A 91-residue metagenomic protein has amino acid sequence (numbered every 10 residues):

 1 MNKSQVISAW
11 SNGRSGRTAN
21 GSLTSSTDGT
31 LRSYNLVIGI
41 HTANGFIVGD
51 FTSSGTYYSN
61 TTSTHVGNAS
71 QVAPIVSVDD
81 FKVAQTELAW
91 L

Functional and structural regions predicted by a protein language model:
M1-L91: Terminal leader/tail segments of proteins
